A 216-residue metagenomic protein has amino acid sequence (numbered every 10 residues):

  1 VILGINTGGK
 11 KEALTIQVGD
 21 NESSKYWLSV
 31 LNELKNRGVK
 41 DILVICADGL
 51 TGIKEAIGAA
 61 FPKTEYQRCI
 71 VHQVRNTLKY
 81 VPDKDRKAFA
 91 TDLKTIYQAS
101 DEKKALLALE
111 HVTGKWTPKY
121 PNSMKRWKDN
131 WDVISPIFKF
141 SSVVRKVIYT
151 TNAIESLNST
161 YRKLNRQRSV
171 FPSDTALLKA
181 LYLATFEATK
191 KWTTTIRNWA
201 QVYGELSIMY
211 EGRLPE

Functional and structural regions predicted by a protein language model:
V1-C46, T51, E55, A60-K63 (+2 more regions): RNase H-like nuclease fold core
K11, I45-D48, C69-H72, W127 (+2 more regions): Short, conserved catalytic/metal-binding motifs centered on acidic residues
V18, T77, A88-D92, I96 (+2 more regions): A short, charged helix-loop
G19-S23, I45, Y66-C69, V81-D85 (+3 more regions): A generic short alpha-helical patch detector that favors 3-5-residue windows in or near N-terminal regions
K35, V39, G58-P62, P82 (+3 more regions): Hydrophobic/aromatic-lined pockets within catalytic cores
V44-T51, A56-D92: Conserved beta-strand -> loop -> alpha-helix junction used to position metal-binding or nucleic-acid-contacting
T95-E216: Acidic/histidine-rich catalytic cores and adjacent linkers of DNA breakage/strand-transfer/modification proteins
